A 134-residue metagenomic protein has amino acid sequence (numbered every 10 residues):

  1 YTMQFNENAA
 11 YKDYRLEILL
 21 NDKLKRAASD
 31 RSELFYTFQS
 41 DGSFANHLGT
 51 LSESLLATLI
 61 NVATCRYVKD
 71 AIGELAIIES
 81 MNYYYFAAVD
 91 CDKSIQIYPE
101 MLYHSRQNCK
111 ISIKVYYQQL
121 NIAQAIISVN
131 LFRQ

Functional and structural regions predicted by a protein language model:
Y1-F5, V89-C91, L102-Q134: HotDog/MaoC-like acyl-thioester-processing domains
Y1-S43: Non-catalytic linker/capping segments at the edges of enzyme domains
R15-L19, C91-Q96: Short coil-to-beta-strand transition motifs
S32-L34, E74-M81, K93-I95, Q107-C109 (+1 more regions): A generic structural signal for short beta-strands and their flanking turns/coil linkers
T37-Q39, N82-Y84, Y98-E100, K114 (+1 more regions): Residue-level recognition of well-ordered beta-strand positions that form the cores of beta-sheet-rich folds across
A45-C65, I78: Compact, glycine-rich, soluble single-domain proteins
E53, I60, M81-Y85, A123-A125: General detector of folded, globular domains
C65-I95, M101: Hydrophobic beta-strand-centered segment that forms part of the acyl-chain substrate-binding groove
